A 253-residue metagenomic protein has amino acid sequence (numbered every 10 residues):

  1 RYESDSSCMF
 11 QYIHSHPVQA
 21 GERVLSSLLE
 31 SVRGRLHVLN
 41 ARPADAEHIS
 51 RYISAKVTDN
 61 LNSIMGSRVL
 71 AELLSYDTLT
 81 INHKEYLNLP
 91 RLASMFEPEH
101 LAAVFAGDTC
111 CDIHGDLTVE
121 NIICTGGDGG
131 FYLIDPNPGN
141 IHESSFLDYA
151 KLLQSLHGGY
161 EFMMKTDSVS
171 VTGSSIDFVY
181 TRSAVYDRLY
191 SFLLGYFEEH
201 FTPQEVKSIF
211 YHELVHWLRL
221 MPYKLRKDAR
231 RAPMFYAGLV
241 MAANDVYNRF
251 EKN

Functional and structural regions predicted by a protein language model:
R1-S7: Conserved short submotifs of the Hanks-type protein kinase catalytic core that shape the nucleotide-binding pocket
Y2, C111-I113, L117, E205 (+1 more regions): A structural signal for the main folded, soluble domain(s) of proteins
M9-D77, P90-F105, E120, G195 (+2 more regions): Conserved kinase catalytic-core helix
Q19, V104, D108, N140-E143 (+3 more regions): Short, solvent-exposed segments of well-ordered alpha helices
A41-E47, L70-P90, G129-F131, S208-N253: Regulatory N- and C-terminal appendages and interdomain linkers associated with kinase/kinase-like NTP transferase
S94-F146: Active-site acidic catalytic loop and adjacent metal/ATP-binding pocket of ATP-dependent phosphoryl transfer enzymes
F131, N137-F197, L214-A229: Active-site activation/catalytic loop segments of kinase-like enzymes and analogous catalytic loops in related
